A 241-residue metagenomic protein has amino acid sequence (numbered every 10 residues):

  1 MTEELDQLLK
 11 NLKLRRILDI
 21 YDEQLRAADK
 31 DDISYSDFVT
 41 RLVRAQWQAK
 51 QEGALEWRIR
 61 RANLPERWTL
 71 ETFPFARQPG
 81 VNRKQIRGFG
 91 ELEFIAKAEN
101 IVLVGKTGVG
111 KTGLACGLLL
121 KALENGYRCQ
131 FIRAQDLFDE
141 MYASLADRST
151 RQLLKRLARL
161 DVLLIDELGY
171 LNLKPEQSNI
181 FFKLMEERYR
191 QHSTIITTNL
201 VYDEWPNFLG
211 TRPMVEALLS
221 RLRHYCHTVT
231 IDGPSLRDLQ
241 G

Functional and structural regions predicted by a protein language model:
M1-T2, N11-L12: A conserved P-loop NTPase coupling/switch region
E4-Q7, E23-A27, T72, N100 (+1 more regions): Short hinge/gating elements
D6, L14-P65: Interdomain "pre-motor" coupling segment immediately N-terminal to P-loop NTPase/helicase cores
T40-E93, S235-G241: AAA+ P-loop ATPase motor domain of ring mechanoenzymes
A54, V81-R159, L209: Conserved P-loop
R128, I132, D136-R159, L168-G241: Replace "adjacent to P-loop NTPase cores in ATP/GTP-dependent enzymes" with "adjacent to NTP-binding cores
V162: Walker B motif beta-strand of ABC-family P-loop ATPases
